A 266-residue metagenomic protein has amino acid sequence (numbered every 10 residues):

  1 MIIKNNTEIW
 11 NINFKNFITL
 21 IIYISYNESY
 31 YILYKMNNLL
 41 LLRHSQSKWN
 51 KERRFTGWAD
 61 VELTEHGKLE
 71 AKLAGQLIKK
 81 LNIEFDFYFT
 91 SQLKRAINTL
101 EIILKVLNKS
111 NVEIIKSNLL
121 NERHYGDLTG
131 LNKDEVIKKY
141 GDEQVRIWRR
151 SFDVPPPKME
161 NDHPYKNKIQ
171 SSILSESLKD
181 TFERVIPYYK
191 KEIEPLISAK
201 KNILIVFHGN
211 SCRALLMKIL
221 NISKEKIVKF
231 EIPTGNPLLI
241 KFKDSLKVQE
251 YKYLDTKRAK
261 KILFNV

Functional and structural regions predicted by a protein language model:
F14-F17: Short hydrophobic targeting helices and cationic amphipathic motifs that mediate membrane/organellar targeting
T19-Y26, Y30-I32: Short, positively charged and aromatic/hydrophobic N-terminal segments
L39, I97, N111, K179-V248: Active-site-adjacent alpha-helix immediately C-terminal to a catalytic or transition-state-stabilizing loop
H44, L119, H208: Active-site glycine-centered loops adjacent to acidic/histidine catalytic or metal-binding residues that shape
Q46-V106, S172-P187, K229: Loop-to-helix element that buttresses phosphate recognition and phosphoryl-transfer chemistry
L73-E160, M217-K241, S245, N265-V266: Phosphate-coordination/substrate-recognition cap region in phosphate-metabolizing enzymes
